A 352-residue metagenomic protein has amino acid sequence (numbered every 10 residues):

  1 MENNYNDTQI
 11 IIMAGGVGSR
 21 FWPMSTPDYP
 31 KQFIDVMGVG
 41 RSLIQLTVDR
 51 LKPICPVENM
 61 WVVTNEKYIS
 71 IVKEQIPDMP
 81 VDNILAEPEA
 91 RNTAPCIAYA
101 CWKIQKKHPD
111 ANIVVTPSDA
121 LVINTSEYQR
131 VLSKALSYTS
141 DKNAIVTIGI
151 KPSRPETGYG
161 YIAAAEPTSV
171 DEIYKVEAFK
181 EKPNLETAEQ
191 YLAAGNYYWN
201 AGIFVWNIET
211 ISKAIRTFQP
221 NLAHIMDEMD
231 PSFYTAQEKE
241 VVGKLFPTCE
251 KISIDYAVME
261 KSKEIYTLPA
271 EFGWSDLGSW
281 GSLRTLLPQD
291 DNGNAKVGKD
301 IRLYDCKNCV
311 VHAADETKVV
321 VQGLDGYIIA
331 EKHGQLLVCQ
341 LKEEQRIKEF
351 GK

Functional and structural regions predicted by a protein language model:
M1-I12, R20-P27, G38-P117, I123-S133: Conserved N-terminal catalytic core of the sugar/cofactor nucleotidyltransferase
E2-D7, I208-K352: Left-handed beta-helix
I12-A14, V63, V114-P117, T147-K151 (+2 more regions): Short beta-strand segments
I44, A100, D119, I162 (+3 more regions): Residue-level signal for inorganic ion chemistry
V62, L85-A86, V115, V146-I148 (+2 more regions): General beta-strand structural signal in soluble alpha/beta enzymes
T125-F246, Y266, E316, L341: Conserved core of the sugar-phosphate nucleotidyltransferase
